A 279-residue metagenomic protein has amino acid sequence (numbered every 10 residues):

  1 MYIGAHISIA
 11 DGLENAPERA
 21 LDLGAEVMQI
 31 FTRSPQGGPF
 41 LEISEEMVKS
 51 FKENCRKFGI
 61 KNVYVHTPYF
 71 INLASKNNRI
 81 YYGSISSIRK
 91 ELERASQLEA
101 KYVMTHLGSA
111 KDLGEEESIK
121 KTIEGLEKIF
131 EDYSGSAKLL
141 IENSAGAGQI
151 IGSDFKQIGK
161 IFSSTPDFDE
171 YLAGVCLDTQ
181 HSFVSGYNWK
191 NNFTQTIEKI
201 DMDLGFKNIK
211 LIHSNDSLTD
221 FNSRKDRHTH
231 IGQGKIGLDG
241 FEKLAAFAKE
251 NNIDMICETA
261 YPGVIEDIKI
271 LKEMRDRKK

Functional and structural regions predicted by a protein language model:
M1-T67, S75-K90, K278: N-terminal pre-domain/capping segments
H6-A10, R33-P35, P68-F70, G108-A110 (+4 more regions): Active-site beta-loop-alpha junctions enriched in small/polar residues
E18-G24, S44-Y64, R89-E99, E127-G135 (+3 more regions): Acidic (Asp/Glu)-rich catalytic clusters
A20, H66, S84, A95 (+5 more regions): Conserved, mostly hydrophobic/aromatic
M28, I129-R227: Acidic/histidine-rich catalytic cores of soluble enzymes
I30, V63-T67, A100-L107, L139-I141 (+1 more regions): Short beta-strand segments at enzyme active-site cores
K57, L73-G174: Active-site acidic/histidine proton-transfer and metal-coordination neighborhood in alpha/beta enzyme cores
R79-L92, E115-K128, D154-S164, F193-E198 (+2 more regions): Short, electropositive alpha-helical surface patch
